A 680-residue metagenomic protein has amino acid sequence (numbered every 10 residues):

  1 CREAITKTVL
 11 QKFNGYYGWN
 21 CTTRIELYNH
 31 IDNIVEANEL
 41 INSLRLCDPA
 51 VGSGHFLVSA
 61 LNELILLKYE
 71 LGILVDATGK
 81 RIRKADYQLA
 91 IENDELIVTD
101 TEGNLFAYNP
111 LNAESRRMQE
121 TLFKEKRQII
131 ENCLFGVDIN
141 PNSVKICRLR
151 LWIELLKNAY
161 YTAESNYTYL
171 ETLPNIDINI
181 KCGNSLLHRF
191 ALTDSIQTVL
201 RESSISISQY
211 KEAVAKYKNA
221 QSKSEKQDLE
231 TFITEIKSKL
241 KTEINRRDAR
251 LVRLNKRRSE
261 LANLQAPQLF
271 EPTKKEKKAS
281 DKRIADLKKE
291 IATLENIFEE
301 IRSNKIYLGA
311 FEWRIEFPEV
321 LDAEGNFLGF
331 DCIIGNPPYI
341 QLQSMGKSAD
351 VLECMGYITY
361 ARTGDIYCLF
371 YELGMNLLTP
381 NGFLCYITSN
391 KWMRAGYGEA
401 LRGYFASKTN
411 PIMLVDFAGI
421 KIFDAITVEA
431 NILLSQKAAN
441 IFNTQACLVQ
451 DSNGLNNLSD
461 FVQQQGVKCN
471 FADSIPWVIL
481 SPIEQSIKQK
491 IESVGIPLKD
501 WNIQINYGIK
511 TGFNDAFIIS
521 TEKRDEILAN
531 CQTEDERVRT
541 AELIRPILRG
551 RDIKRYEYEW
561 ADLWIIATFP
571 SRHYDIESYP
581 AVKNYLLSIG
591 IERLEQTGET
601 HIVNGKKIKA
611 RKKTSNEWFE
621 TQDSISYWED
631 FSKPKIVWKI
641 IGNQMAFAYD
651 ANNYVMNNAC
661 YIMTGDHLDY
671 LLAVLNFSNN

Functional and structural regions predicted by a protein language model:
C1-E125, S143, P337, Q341 (+2 more regions): Class I S-adenosyl-L-methionine
E3-K12, H30, P49, S59-E70 (+17 more regions): Generic, well-ordered alpha-helical scaffold segments in large soluble proteins
K12-N14, G18-W19, T23-R45, E114-E131 (+7 more regions): Flexible, glycine/threonine-enriched loop-and-boundary segments that flank and lead into catalytic domains of large
V58, I65, P141-S203, Y210 (+4 more regions): Signature of N6-adenine DNA methyltransferases within the class I
G136-V137: Conserved SAM-binding motif I beta-strand of class I
R189-E312, D322-C332, S344: Basic, amphipathic N-terminal segments
K408, Y661-N680: Basic, amphipathic alpha-helical recognition segments used for DNA target recognition
S474-I662: Polyanion-binding catalytic cores of nucleic-acid enzymes and NTP/SAM-utilizing transferases
